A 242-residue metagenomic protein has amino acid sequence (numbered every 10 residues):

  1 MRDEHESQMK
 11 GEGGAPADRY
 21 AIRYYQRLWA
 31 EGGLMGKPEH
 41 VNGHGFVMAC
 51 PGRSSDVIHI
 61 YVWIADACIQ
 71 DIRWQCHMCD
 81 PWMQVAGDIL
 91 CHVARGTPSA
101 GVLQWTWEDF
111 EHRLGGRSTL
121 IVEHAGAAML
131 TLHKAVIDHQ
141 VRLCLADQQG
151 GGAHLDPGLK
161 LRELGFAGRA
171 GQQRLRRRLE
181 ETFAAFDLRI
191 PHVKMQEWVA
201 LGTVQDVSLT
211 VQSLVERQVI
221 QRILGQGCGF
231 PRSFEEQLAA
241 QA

Functional and structural regions predicted by a protein language model:
R2-A242: Domain-level signature for proteins that mediate thiol-based redox and metal-cofactor handling
